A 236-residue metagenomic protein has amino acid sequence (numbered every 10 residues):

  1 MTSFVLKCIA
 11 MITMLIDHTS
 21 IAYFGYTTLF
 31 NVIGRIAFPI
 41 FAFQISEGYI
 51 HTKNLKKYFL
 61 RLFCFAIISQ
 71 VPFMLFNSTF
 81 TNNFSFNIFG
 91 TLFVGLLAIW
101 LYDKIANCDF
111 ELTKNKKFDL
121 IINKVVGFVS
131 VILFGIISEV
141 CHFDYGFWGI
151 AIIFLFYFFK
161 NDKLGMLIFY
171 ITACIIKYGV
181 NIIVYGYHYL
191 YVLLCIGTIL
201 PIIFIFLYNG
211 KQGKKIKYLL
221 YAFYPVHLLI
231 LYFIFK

Functional and structural regions predicted by a protein language model:
M1-K236: Alpha-helical transmembrane segments and their immediate juxtamembrane cytosolic regions
